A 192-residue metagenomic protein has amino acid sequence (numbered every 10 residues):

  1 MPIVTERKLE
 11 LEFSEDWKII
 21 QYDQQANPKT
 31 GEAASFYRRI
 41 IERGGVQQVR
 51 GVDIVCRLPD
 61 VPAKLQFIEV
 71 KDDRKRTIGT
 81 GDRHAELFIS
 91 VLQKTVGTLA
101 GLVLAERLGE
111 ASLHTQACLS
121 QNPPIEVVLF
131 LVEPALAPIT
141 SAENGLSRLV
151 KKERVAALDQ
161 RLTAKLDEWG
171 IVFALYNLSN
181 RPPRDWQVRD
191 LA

Functional and structural regions predicted by a protein language model:
M1-V52, P183-A192: Basic, amphipathic N-terminal segments that precede the first structured/catalytic domain
Q24-A26, L58, D72, L131: Short, flexible loop/turn elements at secondary-structure junctions
D53-P59, A117-L119: Short amphipathic alpha-helices and their capping/turn segments at secondary-structure boundaries
I54-C56, K64-D72: Conserved catalytic cores of phosphodiester-cleaving nucleases, focusing on short active-site segments
D73-L131, R154, A164-K165: Catalytic cores of nucleic-acid endonucleases
A117-N177: Short, low-complexity, polybasic intrinsically disordered segments
V172-V188: Acidic carboxylate-rich catalytic motifs and surrounding loops in phosphoryl-/glycosyl-chemistry enzymes
